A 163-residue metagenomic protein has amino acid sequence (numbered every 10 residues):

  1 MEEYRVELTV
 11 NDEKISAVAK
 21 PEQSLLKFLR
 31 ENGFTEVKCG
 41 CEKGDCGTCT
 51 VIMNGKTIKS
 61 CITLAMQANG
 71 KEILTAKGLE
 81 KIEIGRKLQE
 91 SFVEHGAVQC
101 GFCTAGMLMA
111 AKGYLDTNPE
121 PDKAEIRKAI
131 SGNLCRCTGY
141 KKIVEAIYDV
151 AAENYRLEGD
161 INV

Functional and structural regions predicted by a protein language model:
M1-V163: Signature of N-terminal electron-transfer/Fe-S-associated modules in redox systems
